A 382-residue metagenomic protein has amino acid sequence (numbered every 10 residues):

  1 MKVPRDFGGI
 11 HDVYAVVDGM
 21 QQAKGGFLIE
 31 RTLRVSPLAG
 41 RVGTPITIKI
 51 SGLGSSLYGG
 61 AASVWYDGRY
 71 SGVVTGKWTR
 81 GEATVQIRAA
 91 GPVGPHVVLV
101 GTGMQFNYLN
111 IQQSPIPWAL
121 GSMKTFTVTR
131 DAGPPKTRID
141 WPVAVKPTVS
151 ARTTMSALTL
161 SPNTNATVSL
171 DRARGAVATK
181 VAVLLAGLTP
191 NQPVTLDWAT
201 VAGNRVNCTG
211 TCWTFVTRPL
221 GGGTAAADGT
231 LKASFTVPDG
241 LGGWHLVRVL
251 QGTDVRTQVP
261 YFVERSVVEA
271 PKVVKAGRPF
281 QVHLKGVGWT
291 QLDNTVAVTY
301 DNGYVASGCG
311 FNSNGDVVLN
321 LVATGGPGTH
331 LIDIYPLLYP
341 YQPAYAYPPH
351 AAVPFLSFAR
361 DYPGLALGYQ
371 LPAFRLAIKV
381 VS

Functional and structural regions predicted by a protein language model:
M1-S382: Extracytoplasmic/secretory-pathway segments with low complexity and glycosylation-like composition
